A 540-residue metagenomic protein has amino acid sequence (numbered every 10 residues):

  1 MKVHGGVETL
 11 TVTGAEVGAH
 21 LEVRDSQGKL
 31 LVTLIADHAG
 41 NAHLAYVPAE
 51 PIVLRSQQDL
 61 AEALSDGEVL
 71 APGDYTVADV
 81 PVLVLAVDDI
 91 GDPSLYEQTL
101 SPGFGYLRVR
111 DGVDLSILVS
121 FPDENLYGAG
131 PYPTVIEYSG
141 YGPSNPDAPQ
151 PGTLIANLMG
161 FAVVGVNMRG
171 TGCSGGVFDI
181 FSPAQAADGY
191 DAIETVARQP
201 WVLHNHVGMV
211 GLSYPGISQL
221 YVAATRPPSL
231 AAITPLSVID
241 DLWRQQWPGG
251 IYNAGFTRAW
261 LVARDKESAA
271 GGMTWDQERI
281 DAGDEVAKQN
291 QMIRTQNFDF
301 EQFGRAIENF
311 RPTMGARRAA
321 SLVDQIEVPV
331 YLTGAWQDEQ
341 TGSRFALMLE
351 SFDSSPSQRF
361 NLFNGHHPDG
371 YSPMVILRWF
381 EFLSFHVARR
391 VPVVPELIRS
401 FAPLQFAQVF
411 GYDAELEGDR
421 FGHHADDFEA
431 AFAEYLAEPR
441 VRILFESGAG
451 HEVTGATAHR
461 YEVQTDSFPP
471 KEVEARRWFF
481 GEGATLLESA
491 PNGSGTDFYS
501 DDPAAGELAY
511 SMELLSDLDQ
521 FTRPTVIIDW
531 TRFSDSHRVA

Functional and structural regions predicted by a protein language model:
L30-A39: Short, acidic Ser/Thr/Gly-rich low-complexity loop/linker segments typical of extracellular and cell-surface proteins
A86-G130, L514-D519, I527-D535: N-terminal cap/lid segment of alpha/beta-hydrolase-fold proteins
L115, E124-R198, P248: Cap/lid segment of the alpha/beta-hydrolase catalytic domain
D147-Q150, Y221-I326, F421, A430-E438: Accessory cap/linker subdomain of secreted extracellular hydrolases
A184, T195, V210-I280, G334-S343 (+1 more regions): A catalytic-pocket lid/entrance helix-loop region that shapes and gates access to the active site across common
W201-S213: Alpha/beta-hydrolase fold nucleophile elbow
I326, L332-G334: Short beta-strand/loop motif that positions the catalytic acidic residue of the alpha/beta-hydrolase fold
G370-A540: C-terminal, loop-rich substrate-recognition/catalytic regions characterized by aromatic stacking residues
